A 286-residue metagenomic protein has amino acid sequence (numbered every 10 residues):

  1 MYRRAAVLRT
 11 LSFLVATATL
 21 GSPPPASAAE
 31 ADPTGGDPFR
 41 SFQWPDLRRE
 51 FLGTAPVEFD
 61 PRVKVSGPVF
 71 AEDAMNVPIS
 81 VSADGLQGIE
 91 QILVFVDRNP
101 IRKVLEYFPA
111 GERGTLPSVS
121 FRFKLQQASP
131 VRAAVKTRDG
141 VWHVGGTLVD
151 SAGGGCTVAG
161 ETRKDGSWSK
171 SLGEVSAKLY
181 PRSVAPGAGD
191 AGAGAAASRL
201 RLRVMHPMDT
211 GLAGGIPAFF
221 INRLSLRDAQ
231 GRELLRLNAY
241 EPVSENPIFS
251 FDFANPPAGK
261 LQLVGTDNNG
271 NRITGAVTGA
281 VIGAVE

Functional and structural regions predicted by a protein language model:
M1-V15: N-terminal secretory signal peptides and thylakoid transit peptides that target proteins across membranes
G21-V57: C-terminal segment of N-terminal export signals and the immediately downstream linker at the start of the mature
T34-G36, G153-K178, G283-E286: Low-complexity, Pro/Ser/Thr- and charge-rich linker/hinge segments at domain boundaries
L47-A74, S167-G194: N-terminal edge beta-strand
M75-I79, A196-L200: Structural beta-strand segments of beta-rich domains
E112-V119, E241-D252: Aromatic sugar-binding surface patches on proteins that engage polysaccharides or sugar-phosphate polymers
T137-V144, T266-G275: Short acidic/polar inter-strand loop motif in beta-rich domains
R203-P217: Short amphipathic, basic-aromatic surface patches that mediate peripheral association with negatively charged
